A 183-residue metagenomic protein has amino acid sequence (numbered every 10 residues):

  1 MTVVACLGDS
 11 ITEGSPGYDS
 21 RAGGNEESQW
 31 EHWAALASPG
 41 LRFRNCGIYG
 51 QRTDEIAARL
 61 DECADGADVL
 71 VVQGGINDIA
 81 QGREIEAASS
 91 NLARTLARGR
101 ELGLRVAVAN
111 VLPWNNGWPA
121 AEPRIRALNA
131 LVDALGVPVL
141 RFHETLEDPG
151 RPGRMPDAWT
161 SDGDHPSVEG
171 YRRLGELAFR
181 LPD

Functional and structural regions predicted by a protein language model:
M1-G47, R59-G66: Serine-esterase "nucleophile elbow" of acetyl-processing enzymes
L7-D9, C46-G50, Q73-I76, A109-P113 (+1 more regions): Active-site-proximal beta-strand/loop segments in catalytic clefts of secreted hydrolases
E13-G17, T53-S90, V108, L112-W114: Oxyanion-hole/transition-state-stabilizing segment in secreted/luminal serine hydrolases and related acyltransferases
D19-G23, E84-E86, W159-S161: Short glycine-enriched, charge-decorated loop/helix-capping segments at active-site entrances that position
S38, L102-G103, L135: Helix C-cap/helix->beta junction micro-motif
L60, L92-L96, N129: Generic structural signal for well-ordered alpha-helices, preferentially at hydrophobic/aromatic core positions
Q73, N77, T95-A127: Active-site segments of SGNH/GDSL-like serine hydrolases that catalyze O-acetyl group transfer/hydrolysis on lipids
P113-D183: Catalytic His-Asp segment of secreted/periplasmic serine-dependent ester chemistry enzymes
